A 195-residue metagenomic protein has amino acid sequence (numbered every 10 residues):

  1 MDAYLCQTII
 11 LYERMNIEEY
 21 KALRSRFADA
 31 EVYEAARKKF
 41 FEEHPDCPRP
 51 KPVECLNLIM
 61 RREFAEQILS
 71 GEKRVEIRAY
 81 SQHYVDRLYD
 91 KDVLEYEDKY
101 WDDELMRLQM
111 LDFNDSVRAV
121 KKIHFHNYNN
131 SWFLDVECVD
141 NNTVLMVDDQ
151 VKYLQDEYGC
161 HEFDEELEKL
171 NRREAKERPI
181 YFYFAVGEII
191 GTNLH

Functional and structural regions predicted by a protein language model:
I9-I10, N193: N-terminal compositionally biased, intrinsically disordered segments and leader/signal-like regions
I10-L11, E18: Residues marking helix boundaries in flexible regions
N16, R26-D29, Y33-F40, H44-H195: Structured alpha/beta reader/binder surfaces that contact nucleic acids or chromatin modification marks
